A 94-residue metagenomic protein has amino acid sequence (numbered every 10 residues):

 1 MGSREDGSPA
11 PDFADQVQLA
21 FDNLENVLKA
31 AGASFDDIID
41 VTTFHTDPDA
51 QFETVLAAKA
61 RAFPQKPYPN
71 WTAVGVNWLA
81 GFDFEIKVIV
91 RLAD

Functional and structural regions predicted by a protein language model:
M1-D94: Short, polar/acidic, helix-capping and beta-turn segments at strand->helix junctions that line the mouths
